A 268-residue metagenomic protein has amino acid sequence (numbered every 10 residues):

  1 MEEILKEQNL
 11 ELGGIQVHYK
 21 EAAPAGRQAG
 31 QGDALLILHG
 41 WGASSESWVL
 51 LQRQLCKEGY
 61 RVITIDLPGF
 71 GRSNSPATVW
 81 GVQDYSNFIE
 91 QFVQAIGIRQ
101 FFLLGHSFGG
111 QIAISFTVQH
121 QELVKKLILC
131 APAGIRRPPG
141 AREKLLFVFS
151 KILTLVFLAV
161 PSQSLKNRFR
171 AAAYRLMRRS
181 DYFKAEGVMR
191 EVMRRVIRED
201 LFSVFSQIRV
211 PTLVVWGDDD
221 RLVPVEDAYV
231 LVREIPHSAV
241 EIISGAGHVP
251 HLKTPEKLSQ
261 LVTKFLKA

Functional and structural regions predicted by a protein language model:
I15, A22-A25, A29-R72: Conserved HGGG/HGGXW glycine-rich cap/lid loop of the alpha/beta-hydrolase fold
Q83-F101: Conserved acidic catalytic loop of the alpha/beta-hydrolase fold
G105, G109, A113: Gly/Ala-rich beta-loop-alpha elbow adjacent to hydrolase catalytic centers
I114-Q119, V124-F157: Flexible "cap/lid" loop of the alpha/beta hydrolase fold
G140, L155-R209: Conserved alpha/beta-hydrolase catalytic His-Asp/Glu region
I208, V214-W216, D220: Short beta-strand/loop motif that positions the catalytic acidic residue of the alpha/beta-hydrolase fold
R221-D227: Conserved alpha/beta-hydrolase "acid-adjacent" motif
A246-P255: Catalytic histidine-centered segment of alpha/beta-hydrolase-like enzymes
